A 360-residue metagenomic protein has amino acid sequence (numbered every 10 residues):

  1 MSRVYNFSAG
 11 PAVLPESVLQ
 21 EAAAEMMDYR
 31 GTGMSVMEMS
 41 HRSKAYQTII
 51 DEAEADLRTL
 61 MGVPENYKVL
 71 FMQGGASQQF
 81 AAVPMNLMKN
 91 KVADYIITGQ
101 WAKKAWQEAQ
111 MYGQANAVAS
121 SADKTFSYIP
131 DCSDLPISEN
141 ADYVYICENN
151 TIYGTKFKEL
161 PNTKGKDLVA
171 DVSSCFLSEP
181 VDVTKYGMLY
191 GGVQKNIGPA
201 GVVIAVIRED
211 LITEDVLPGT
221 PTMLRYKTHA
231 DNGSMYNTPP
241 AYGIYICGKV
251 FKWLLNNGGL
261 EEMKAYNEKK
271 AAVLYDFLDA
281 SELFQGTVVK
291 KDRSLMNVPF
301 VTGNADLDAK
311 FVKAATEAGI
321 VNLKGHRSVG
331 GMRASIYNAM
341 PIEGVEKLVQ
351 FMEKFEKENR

Functional and structural regions predicted by a protein language model:
S2-V4, E317, G330-R360: PLP-dependent enzyme catalytic core of the Aspartate aminotransferase-like
R3-E54: A glycine-/small-polar-enriched, mobile loop at the entrance of the PLP active site in fold-type I
G10, A109, S120-F176: Active-site phosphate-binding strand-loop segment of PLP-dependent enzymes
P15, V193-Y275, V289, E358-R360: Active-site C-terminal subdomain of aminotransferase-like
G33-Q79, N86, Q100, E108: Conserved N-terminal alpha-helix of the aminotransferase class I/II PLP-enzyme fold
S77-V144: PLP-dependent aminotransferase-like
V169, V183-Q194, V203: Conserved active-site segment immediately N-terminal to the catalytic lysine that forms the internal aldimine
F284-A315: Conserved PLP-binding catalytic core of the aspartate aminotransferase-like
